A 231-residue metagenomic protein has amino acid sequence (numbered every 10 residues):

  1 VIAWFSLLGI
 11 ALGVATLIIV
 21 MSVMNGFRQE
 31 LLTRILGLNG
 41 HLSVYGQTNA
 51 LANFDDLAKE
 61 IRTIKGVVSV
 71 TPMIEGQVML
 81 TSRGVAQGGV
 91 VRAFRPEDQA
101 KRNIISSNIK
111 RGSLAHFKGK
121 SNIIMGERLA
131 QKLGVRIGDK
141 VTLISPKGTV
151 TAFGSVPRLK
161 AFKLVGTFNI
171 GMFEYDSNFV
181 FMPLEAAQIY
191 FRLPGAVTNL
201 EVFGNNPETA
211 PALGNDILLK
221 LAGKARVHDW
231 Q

Functional and structural regions predicted by a protein language model:
V1-V14, R28: N-terminal Sec/SRP start-transfer signal
A15-V90, A100, N108-G119: Hydrophobic, regular-secondary-structure patches
G37-N39, G84-G89, K118-K120, R136-G138 (+4 more regions): Extracytoplasmic
H41-S43, N122, N199-E201: Short aromatic/hydrophobic contact patches that present stacked aromatics for nucleic-acid/ligand binding
A50-D56, T81-R83, Q99-I105, G119 (+5 more regions): Solvent-exposed, non-transmembrane alpha-helical starts
S69-M73, L143, V227-D229: General beta-strand structural signal in soluble alpha/beta enzymes
I74, F94, R111-L184: Hydrophobic secondary-structure segments that place a key small or acidic residue at a functional site
S155-Q231: Mechanotransmission and gating elements of multispan inner-membrane complexes involved in transport and envelope
